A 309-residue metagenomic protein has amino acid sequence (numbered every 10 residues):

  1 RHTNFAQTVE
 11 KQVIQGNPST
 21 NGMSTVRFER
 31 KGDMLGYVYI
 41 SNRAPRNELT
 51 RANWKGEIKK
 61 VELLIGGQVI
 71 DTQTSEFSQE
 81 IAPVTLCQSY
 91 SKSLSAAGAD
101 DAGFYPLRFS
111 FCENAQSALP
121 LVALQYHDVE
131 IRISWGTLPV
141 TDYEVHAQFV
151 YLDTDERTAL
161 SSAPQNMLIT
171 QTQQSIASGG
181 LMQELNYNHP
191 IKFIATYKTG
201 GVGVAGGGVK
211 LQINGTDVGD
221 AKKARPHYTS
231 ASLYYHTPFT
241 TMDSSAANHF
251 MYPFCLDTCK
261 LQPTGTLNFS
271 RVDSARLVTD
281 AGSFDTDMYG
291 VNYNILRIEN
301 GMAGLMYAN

Functional and structural regions predicted by a protein language model:
R1-N309: Beta-strand-centric surfaces of beta-sandwich/beta-rich domains
